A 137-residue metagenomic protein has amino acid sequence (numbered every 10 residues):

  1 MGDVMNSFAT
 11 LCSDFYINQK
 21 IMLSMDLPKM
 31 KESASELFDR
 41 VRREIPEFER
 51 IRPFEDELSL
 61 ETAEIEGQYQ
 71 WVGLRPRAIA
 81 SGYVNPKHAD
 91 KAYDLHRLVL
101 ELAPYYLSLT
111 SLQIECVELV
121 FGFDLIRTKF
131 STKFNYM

Functional and structural regions predicted by a protein language model:
G2-A9, S111-D124: Short flexible/disordered coil segments
G2-P76, A80-G82: N-terminal low-complexity, intrinsically disordered segments
M22-S24, V84-P86, G122-D124: Short strand-loop junctions, especially beta-strand C-caps/beta-turns that link beta-sheets to coils or alpha-helices
D26-E32, D90-A92, F130: Short, conserved charged micro-motifs
D39-R40, V99-A103, M137: Short, low-complexity, polar/charged sequence segments that are solvent-exposed and flexible
S59-T62, E66, Y106, F121-D124 (+1 more regions): Short alpha-helical interface elements
L74-V120: Aromatic- and glycine-enriched beta-alpha-beta binding-site module
V117-M137: Aromatic/basic-lined ligand-recognition segments that form π-stacking hydrophobic pockets flanked by Lys/Arg to engage
